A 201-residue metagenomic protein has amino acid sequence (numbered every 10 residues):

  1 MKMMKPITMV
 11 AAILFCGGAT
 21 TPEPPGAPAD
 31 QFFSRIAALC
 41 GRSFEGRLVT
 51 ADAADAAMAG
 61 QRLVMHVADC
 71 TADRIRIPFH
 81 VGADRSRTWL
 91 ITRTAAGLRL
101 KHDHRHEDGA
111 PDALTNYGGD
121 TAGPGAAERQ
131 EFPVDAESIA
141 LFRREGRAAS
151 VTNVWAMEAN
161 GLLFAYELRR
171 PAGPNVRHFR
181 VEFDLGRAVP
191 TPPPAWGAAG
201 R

Functional and structural regions predicted by a protein language model:
F15-G26: Bacterial Sec-dependent signal peptides at the C-terminal "C-region" and cleavage site
P25-A54, H102: Tryptophan-anchored aromatic micro-motifs
E45-A72: Short, solvent-exposed loop/hinge segments that bridge or flank secondary-structure elements
L48, I75-G82, H102-D103, Y166-R170: Short beta-strand segments that buttress and anchor functional surface loops
G60-R62, D84-T88, S150-T152, V176-H178: Short, surface-exposed coil-to-beta transition loops
W89-L141: An exposed acidic His-Trp-rich patch
T115-D120, G161-R201: Edge beta-strand at a domain terminus
Q130-P171: Helix-rich interaction surfaces within compact, conserved domain-sized segments that mediate assembly or partner
